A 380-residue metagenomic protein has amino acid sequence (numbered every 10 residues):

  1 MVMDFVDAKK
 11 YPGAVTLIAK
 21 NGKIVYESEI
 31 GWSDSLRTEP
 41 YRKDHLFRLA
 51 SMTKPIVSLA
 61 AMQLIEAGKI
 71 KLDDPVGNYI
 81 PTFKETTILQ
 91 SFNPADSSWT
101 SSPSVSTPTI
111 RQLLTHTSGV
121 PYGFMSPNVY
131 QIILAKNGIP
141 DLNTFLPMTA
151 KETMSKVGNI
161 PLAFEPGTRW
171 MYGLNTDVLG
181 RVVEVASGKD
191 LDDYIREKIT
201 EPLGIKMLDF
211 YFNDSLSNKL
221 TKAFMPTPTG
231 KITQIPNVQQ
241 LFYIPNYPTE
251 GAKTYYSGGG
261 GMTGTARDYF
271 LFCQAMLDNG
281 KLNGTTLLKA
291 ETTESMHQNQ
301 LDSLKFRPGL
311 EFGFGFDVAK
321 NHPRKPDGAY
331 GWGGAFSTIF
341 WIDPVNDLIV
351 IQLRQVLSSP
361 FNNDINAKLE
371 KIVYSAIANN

Functional and structural regions predicted by a protein language model:
M1-L49, K69-K71, I88-N93, N246-Y247 (+1 more regions): Short, conserved catalytic-motif segment at the N-terminal edge
V2, G22, R48-V76, I80 (+4 more regions): Active-site SXXK
K10, P40, K71, S101-P108 (+2 more regions): Extracellular/periplasmic catalytic domains that process cell-envelope and extracellular macromolecules
G31-S33, Q239, V356: A generic structural motif
K84-R324: Short, surface-exposed loop or secondary-structure junction motifs that flank catalytic or metal-binding residues
W341, D347-L357: Short, well-ordered beta-strand elements
I365-N380: Surface-exposed amphipathic alpha-helical segments
